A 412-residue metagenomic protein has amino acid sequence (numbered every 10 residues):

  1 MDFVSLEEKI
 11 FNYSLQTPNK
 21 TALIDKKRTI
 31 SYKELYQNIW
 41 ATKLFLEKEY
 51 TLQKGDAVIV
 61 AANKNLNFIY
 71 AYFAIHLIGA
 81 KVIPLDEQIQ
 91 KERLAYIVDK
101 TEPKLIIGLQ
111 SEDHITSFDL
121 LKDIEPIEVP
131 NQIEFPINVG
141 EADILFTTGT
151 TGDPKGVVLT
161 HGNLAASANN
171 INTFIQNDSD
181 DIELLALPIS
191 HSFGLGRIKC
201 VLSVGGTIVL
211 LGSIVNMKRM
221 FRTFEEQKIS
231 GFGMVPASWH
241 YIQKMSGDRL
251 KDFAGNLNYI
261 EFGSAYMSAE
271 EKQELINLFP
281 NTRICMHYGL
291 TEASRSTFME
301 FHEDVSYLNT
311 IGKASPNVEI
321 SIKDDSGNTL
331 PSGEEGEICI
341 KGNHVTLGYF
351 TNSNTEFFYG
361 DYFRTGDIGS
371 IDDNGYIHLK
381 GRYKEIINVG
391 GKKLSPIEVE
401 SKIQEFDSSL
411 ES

Functional and structural regions predicted by a protein language model:
D2, R28, F45-I89, A186 (+1 more regions): Conserved AMP-binding/adenylate-forming
F3, P18, V129-F146, D153 (+1 more regions): Conserved pre-ATP/AMP-binding loop-to-beta segment of ANL
K9-S31: AMP-dependent adenylate-forming
S31-K33, A142-N169: Conserved AMP-binding A3 loop
L44, G342, I368-S412: AMP-binding/adenylate-forming catalytic core of the ANL superfamily
A165-I182, S192-G231, M245: Conserved AMP-binding/adenylation subdomain of ANL enzymes
I229-G233, Q243-Y307, E319: Gly/Ser/Thr-rich phosphate-binding loop
K313-N317, N328-Y359, K392-L394: Conserved ATP/PPi-binding loop(s) of AMP-dependent carboxylate-activating enzymes
